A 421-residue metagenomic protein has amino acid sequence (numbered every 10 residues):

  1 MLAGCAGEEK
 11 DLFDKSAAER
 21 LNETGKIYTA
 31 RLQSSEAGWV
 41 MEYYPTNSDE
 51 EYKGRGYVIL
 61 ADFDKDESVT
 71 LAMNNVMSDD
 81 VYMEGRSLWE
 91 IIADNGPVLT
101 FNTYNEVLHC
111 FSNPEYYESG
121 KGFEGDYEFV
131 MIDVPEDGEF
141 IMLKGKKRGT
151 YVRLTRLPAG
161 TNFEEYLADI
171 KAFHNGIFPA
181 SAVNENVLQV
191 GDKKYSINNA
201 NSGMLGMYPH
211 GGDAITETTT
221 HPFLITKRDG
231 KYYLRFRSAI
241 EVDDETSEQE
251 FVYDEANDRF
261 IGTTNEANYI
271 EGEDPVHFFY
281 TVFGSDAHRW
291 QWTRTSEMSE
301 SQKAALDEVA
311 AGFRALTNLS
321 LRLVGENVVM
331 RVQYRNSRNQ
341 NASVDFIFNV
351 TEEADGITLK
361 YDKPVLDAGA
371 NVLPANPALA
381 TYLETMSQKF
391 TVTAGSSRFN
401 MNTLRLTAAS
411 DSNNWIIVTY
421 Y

Functional and structural regions predicted by a protein language model:
L2-G4: C-terminal motif of bacterial Sec signal peptides marking the signal peptidase cleavage site
A6-V98, V134-E136, M142, R148-T150 (+2 more regions): Acidic/polar, low-complexity intrinsically disordered N-terminal segments immediately downstream of a Sec signal
S34-E42, D66-T70, G96-L99, E139-M142 (+4 more regions): Short, hydrophobic/aromatic-rich segments at coil-to-beta transitions
Y57-F63, S87-E90, D126-D133, H221-F223 (+3 more regions): Hydrophobic/aromatic beta-strand elements that line small-molecule binding cavities or substrate pockets in beta-rich
D80-G85, H109-E115, V152-T155, G272-E273 (+2 more regions): A short, polar/proline- and glycine-enriched secondary-structure boundary/capping micro-motif
P97-E115: Short solvent-exposed strand/turn elements
Y117-G138: A recognition module on extended beta-rich or small alphabeta surfaces enriched in W/G with H and D/E
L157-R405, S412-Y421: Preference for solvent-exposed, low-hydrophobicity sequence contexts
